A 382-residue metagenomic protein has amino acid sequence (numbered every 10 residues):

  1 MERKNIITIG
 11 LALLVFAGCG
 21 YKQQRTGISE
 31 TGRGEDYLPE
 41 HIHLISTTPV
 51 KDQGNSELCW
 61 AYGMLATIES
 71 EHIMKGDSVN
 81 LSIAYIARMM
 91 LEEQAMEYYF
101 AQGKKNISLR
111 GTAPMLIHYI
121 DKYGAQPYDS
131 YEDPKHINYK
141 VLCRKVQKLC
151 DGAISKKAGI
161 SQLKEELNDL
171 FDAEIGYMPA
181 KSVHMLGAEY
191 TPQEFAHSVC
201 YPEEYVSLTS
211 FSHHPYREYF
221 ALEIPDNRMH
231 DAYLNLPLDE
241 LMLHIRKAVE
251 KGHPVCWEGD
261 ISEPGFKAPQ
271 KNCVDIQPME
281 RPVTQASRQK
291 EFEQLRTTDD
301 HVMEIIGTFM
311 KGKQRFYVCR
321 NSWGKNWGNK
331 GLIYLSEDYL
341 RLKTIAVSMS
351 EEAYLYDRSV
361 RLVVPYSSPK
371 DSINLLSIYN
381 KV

Functional and structural regions predicted by a protein language model:
K4-G10: Sec-dependent signal peptide recognition, specifically the positively charged N-region followed immediately by
A17-G18: C-terminal motif of bacterial Sec signal peptides marking the signal peptidase cleavage site
Q24-I45: N-terminal regions that are enriched for targeting/export leaders and immediately downstream pro/stem segments
H43, E165-V382: Active-site signature of cysteine proteases
I45-E57, F100-S108, R228-N235, H244-I245 (+1 more regions): Second-shell loop/turn segments in exported
G54-I68, I107-P114, H301: Active-site nucleophilic cysteine motif
A66-T67, E92-Q94, P127, H136 (+3 more regions): Solvent-exposed loop/turn segments at secondary-structure junctions within structured extracellular/periplasmic domains
I83-E189: Papain-like cysteine protease catalytic cores
